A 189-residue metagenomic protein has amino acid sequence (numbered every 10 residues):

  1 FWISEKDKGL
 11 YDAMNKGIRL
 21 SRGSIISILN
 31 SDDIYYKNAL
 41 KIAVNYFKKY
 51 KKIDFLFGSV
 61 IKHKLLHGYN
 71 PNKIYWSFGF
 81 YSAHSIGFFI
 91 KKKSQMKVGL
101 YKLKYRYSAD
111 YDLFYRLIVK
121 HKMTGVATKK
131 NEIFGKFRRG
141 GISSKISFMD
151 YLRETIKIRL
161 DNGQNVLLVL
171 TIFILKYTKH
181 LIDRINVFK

Functional and structural regions predicted by a protein language model:
S4-S21: Glycine-rich, basic loop-to-helix element that forms the pyrophosphate-binding segment of sugar-nucleotide handling
G9, I34-Y35, I61-H63, R106 (+1 more regions): A short, conserved beta-strand element in the Rossmann-like catalytic core that flanks the donor/metal-binding loop
M14, Y35-I42, K52, A109 (+2 more regions): Acidic donor-diphosphate engagement hotspot in glycosyltransferases and nucleotidyltransferases that stabilizes
I26: Short aromatic/hydrophobic "clamp" motif used to bind/position activated sugar donors
L29-S31, F57, S108: Active-site acidic Asp-centered loop
I34, N38-Y69: Conserved donor NDP-sugar-binding/catalytic core segment of glycosyltransferases
Y69-D150, E154, I158: Conserved nucleotide-sugar donor-binding catalytic segment
R153-I156, L160-K189: Membrane-proximal basic amphipathic "stem/tether" segments
